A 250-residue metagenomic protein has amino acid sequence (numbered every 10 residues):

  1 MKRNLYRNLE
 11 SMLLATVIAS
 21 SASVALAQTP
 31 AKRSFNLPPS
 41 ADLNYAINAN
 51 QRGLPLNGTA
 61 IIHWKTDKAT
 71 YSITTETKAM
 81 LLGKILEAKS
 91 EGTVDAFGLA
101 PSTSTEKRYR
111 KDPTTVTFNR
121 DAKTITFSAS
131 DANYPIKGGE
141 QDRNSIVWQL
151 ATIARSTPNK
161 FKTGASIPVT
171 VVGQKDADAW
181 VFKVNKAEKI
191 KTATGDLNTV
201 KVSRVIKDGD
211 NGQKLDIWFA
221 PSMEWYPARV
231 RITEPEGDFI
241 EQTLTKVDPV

Functional and structural regions predicted by a protein language model:
K2-L13: Bacterial N-terminal signal peptides that target proteins for export
Q28-D121, N159-V250: Acidic, serine/threonine-rich low-complexity disordered tracts
P113-P158: Hydrophobic, well-structured mid-protein blocks that either form specific transmembrane helices
